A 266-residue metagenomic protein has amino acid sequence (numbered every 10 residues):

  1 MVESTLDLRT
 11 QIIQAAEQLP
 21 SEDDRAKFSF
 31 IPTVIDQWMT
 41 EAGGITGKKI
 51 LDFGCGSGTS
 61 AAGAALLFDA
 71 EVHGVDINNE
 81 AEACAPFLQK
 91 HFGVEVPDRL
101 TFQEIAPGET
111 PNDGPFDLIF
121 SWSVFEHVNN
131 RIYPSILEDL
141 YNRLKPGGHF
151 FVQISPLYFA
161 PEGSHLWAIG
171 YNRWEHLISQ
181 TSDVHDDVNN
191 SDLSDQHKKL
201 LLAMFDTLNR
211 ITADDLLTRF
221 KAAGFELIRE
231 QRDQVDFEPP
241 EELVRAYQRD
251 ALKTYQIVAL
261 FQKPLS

Functional and structural regions predicted by a protein language model:
R9-A42: Class I SAM-dependent methyltransferase Rossmann-like catalytic core, especially the SAM/SAH-binding loop
G56: Conserved glycine-rich SAM-binding loop
T59-G108: Class I SAM-dependent methyltransferase SAM/SAH-binding core
F120: A conserved beta-strand element that flanks and buttresses the S-adenosyl-L-methionine
P134-P146: A short glycine-rich, Lys/Arg-flanked "PGG" loop and its adjoining helix->strand segment in the class I
F151-S182: Conserved class I S-adenosyl-L-methionine
L200-A213: Acceptor-substrate binding/catalytic loop of class I
A223-F225, V244-S266: Core SAM-dependent methyltransferase catalytic element
